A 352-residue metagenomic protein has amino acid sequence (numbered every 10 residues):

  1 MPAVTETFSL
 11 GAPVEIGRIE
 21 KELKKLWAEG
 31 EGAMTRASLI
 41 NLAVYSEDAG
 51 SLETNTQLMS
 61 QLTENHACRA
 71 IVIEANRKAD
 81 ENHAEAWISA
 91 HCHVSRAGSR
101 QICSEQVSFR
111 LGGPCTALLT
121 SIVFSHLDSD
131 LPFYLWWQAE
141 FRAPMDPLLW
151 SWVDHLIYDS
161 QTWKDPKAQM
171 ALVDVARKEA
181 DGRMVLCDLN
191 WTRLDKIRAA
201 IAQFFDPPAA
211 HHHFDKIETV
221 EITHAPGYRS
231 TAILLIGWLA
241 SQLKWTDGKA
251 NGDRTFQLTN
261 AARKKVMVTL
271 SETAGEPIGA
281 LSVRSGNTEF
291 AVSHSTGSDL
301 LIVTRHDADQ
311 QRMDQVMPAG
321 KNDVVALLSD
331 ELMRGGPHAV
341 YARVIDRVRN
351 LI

Functional and structural regions predicted by a protein language model:
M1-F8, A12, R18-M34, S38-N41 (+6 more regions): C-terminal structured domains
M1-W136: An N-terminal, globular interaction/scaffold subdomain
E53-T56, L119-T120, P144-P147, R229-L235: A short acidic (Asp/Glu
Q61-V72, L127-F133, S151-L156, R177-G182 (+1 more regions): Structural alpha-beta junctions
R69-K78, L135-A139, S160-W163, V185 (+1 more regions): A generic structural motif
A84-A97, D154-W163, A176-G182, T269-E276: Acidic, Ser/Thr-rich peripheral helices and adjacent loops at domain boundaries
S108-F109, G113-H211: Conserved, well-structured core segments that form the ligand-binding/active-site neighborhood of functional domains
N190-G252: ATP/pyrophosphate-binding catalytic subdomain of soluble kinases
